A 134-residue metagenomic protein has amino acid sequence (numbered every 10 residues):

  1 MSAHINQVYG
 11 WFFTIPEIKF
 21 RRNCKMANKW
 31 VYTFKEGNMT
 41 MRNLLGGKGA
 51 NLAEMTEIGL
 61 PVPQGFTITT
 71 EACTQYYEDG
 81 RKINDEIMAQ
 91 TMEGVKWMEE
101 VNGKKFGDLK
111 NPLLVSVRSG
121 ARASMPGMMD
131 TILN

Functional and structural regions predicted by a protein language model:
I5-K25: Short, Lys/Arg-enriched N-terminal segments with co-localized hydrophobic residues within the first ~10-30 amino acids
R22-N134: N-terminal beta-alpha lobe that positions the nucleotide/phosphoryl donor in ATP/NTP-coupled carboxylate activation
